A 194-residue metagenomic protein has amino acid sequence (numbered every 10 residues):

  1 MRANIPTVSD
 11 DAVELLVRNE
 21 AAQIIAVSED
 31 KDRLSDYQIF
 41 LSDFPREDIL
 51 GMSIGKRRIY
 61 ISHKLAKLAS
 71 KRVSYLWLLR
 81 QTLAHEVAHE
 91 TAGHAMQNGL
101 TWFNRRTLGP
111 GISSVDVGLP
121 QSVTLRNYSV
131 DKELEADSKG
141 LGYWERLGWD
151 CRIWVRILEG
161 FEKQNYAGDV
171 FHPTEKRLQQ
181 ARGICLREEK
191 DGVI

Functional and structural regions predicted by a protein language model:
M1-I194: A Zn2+-metalloprotease active-site environment signal
